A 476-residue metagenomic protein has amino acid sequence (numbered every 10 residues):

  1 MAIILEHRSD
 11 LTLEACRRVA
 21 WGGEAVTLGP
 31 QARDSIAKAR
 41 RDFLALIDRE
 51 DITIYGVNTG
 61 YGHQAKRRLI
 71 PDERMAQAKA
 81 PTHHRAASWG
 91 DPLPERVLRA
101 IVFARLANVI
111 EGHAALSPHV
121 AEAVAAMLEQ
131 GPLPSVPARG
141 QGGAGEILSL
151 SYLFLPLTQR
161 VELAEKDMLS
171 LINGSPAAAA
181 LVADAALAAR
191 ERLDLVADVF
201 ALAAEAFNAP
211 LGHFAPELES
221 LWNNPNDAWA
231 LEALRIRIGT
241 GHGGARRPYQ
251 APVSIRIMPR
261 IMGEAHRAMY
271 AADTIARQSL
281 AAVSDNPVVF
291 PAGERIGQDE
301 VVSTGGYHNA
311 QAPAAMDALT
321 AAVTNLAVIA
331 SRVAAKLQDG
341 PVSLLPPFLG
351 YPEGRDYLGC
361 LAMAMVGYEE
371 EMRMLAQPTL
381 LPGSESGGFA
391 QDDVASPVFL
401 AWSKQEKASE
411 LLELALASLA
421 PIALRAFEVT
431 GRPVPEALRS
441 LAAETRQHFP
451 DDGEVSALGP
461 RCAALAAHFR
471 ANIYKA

Functional and structural regions predicted by a protein language model:
A2-E24, L28-E50, S135, S149-S151 (+1 more regions): C-terminal auxiliary extensions adjacent to catalytic cores
D10-L44, D48-V57, Y61-R99, A121: Residues that scaffold, gate, or flank divalent-cation-dependent active/transport sites
L28, A32, K66, I70 (+6 more regions): Short secondary-structure transition/capping motifs
Y55-A80, H84-V109, S135-L157, A164-A180 (+1 more regions): FAD-binding core of FAD-dependent oxidoreductases, characterized by glycine-rich FAD pyrophosphate-binding loops
Y61, A107-N108, L128, G140-G142 (+2 more regions): Acidic, glycine-rich active-site loops and adjacent beta-strand->loop/helix elements that engage anionic groups
A80, A100, A123-A126, A318 (+1 more regions): Generic beta-strand or strand-like secondary-structure segments
T82-R85, Q130, D198-V199, M365: Short, surface-exposed, polar/charged, turn-prone segments marking secondary-structure boundaries
H113-P137: FAD-binding glycine-rich core of flavoenzymes that anchor FAD
